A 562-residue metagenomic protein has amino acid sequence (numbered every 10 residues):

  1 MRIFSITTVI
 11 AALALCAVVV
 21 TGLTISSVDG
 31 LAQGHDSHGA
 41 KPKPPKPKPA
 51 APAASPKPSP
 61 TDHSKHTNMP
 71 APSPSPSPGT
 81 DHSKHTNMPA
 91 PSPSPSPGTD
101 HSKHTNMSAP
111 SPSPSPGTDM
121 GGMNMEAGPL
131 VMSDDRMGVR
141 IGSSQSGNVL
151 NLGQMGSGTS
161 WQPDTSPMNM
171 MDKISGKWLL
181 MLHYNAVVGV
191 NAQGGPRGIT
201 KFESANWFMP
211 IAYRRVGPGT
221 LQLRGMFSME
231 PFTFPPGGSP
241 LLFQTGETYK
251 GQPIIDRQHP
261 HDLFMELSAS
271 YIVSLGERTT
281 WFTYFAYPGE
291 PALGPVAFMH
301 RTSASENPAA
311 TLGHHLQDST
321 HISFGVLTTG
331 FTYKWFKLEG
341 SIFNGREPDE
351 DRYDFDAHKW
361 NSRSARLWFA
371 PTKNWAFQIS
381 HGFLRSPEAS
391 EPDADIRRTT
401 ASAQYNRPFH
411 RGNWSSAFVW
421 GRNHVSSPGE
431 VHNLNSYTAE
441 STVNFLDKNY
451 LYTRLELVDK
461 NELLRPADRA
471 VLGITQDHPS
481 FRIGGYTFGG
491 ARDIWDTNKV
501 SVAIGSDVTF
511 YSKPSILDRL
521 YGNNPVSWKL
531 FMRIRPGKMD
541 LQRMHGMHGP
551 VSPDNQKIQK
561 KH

Functional and structural regions predicted by a protein language model:
M170-D172, Y184-A186, F208-R214, L267-V273 (+8 more regions): Residues on the lipid-exposed face of transmembrane beta-strands in outer-membrane beta-barrel proteins
W178, T200-F208, H261-L267, H321-L327 (+6 more regions): Residues that define the transmembrane beta-barrel architecture of outer-membrane proteins
L179-V187, Q222-M226, Y284-A286, E339-F343 (+8 more regions): Transmembrane beta-strands of outer-membrane beta-barrel proteins
L180, G217-Q222, E277-W281, W335-E339 (+5 more regions): Repeated loop/turn-to-beta-strand initiation elements of outer-membrane beta-barrel proteins
A186-G194, F227-T233, F285-P291, Y333-W335 (+8 more regions): Transmembrane beta-strands of outer-membrane beta-barrel pores
F234-W368: Surface-exposed coil loops of outer-membrane beta-barrel proteins
Y333-S341, W368-T475, Y486: Detector for outer-membrane/organellar transmembrane beta-barrel domains, recognizing the amphipathic beta-strand
F488, G522-H562: Outer-membrane beta-barrel "beta-signal"
